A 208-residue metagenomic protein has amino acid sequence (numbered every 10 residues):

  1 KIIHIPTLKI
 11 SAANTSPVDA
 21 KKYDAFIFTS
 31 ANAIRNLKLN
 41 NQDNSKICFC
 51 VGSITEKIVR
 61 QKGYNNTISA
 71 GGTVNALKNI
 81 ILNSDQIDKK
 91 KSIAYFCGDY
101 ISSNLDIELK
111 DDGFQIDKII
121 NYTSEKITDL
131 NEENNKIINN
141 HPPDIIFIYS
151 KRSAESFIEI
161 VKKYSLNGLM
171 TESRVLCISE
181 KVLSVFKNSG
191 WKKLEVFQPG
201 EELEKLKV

Functional and structural regions predicted by a protein language model:
K1-V208: Signature of uroporphyrinogen-III synthase
